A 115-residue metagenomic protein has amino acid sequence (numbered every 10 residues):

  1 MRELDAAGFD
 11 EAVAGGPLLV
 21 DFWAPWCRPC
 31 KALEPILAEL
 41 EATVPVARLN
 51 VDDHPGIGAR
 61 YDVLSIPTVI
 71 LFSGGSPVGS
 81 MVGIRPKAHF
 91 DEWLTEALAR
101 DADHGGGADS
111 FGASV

Functional and structural regions predicted by a protein language model:
M1-G16, A99-V115: N-terminal leader/targeting and pre-domain segments
V13-P25: Short active-site neighborhood of thiol/selenol oxidoreductases, capturing the structured segment around
L19-V20, V46, V69: Hydrophobic beta-strand anchors of alpha/beta hydrolase catalytic cores
C27-C30, V69: The canonical Cys-X-X-Cys-His
P29-A42: Typically the conserved alpha-helix immediately C-terminal to a functionally engaged Cys/Sec in thioredoxin-like
V51-A59: Structural microenvironment flanking redox-active thiols in thiol-disulfide oxidoreductases
Y61-I70: Structural micro-motif
I70-H104: Non-catalytic, surface beta->alpha helical segment in thiol-disulfide oxidoreductase systems
